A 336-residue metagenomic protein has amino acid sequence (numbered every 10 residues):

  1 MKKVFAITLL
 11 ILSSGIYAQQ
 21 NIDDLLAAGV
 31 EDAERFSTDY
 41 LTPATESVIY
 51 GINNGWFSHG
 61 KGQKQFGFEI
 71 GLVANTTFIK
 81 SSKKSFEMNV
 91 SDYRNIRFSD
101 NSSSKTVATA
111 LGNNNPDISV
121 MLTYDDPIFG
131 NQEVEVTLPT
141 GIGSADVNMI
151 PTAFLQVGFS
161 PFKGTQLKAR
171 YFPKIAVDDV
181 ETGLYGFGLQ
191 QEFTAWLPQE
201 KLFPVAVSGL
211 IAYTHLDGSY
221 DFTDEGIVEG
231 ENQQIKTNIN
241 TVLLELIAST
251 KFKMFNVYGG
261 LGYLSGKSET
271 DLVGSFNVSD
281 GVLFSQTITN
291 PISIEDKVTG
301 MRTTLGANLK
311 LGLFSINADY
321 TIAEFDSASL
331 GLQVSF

Functional and structural regions predicted by a protein language model:
A18-S104: N-terminal, post-signal peptide beta-strand-biased segments of exported outer-membrane/organellar beta-barrel and other
S58-F66, I79-S81, T194-V207, K253-M254: Short loop/turn motifs that connect adjacent beta-strands in outer-membrane beta-barrel proteins
H59, I70-L72, L155-P161, F187-F193 (+5 more regions): Residues on the lipid-exposed face of transmembrane beta-strands in outer-membrane beta-barrel proteins
K64-F66, N148-A153, E181-F187, F203 (+4 more regions): Residues that define the transmembrane beta-barrel architecture of outer-membrane proteins
A74-F78, Y171-I175, F193, I211-D217 (+5 more regions): Transmembrane beta-strands of outer-membrane beta-barrel pores
I79, G164-L167, W196-Q199, M254-V257 (+2 more regions): Repeated loop/turn-to-beta-strand initiation elements of outer-membrane beta-barrel proteins
K83-S85, N131-V147, A176-T182, T214-T241 (+2 more regions): Extracellular/periplasm-exposed beta-strand and loop segments of Gram-negative cell-envelope proteins, dominated by
Y258-F336: Outer membrane beta-barrel transmembrane domains
